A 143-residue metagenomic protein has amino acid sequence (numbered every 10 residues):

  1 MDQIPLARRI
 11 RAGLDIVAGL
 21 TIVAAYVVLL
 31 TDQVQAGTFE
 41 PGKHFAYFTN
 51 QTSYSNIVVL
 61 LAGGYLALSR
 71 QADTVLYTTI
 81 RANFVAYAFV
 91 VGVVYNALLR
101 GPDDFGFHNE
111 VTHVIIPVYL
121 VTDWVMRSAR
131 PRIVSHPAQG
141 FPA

Functional and structural regions predicted by a protein language model:
M1-A143: Aromatic-rich, lipid-facing transmembrane alpha helices and their immediate juxtamembrane interface loops in integral
